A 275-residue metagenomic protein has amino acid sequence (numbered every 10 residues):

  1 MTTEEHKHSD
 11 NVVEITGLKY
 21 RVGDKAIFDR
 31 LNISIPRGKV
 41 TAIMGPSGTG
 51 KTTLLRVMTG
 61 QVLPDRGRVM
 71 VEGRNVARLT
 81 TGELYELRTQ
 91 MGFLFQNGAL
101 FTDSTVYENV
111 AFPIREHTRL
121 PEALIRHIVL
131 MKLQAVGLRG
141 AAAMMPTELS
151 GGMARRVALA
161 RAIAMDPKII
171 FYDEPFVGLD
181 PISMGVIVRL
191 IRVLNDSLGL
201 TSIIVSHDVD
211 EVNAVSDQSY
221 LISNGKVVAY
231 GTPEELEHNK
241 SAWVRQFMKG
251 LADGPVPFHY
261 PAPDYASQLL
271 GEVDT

Functional and structural regions predicted by a protein language model:
M44-P46: The feature captures the beta-strand-to-loop junction immediately N-terminal to the Walker
T59: Helix-to-loop junction immediately C-terminal to a conserved catalytic motif
R74-N75, E122-G140: Conserved ABC ATPase "signature" region
M145-L149, M153: Conserved ABC ATPase signature
D166: Conserved catalytic motifs of ABC-family nucleotide-binding domains
I170-D173: Catalytic Walker B motif of ABC-type/P-loop ATPase nucleotide-binding domains
